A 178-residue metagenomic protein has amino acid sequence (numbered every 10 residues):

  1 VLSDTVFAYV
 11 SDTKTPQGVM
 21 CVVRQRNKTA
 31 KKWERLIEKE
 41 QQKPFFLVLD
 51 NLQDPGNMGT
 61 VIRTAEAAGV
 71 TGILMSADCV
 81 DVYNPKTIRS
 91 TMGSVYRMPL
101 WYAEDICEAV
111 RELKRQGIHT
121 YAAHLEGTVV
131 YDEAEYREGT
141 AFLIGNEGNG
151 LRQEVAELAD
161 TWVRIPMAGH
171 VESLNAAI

Functional and structural regions predicted by a protein language model:
V1, T5, V22, K28 (+1 more regions): RNA substrate-binding interface of SAM-dependent RNA methyltransferases
V1-T15: Phosphate/diphosphate ligand-binding glycine-rich loop within oxidoreductases
V10, A109-E112, S173-A177: Short, charged, surface-exposed secondary-structure boundary motifs
T13, P85-T87, D132-E135: Short secondary-structure transition/capping segments
T13-Q17, L113-G117, I178: Short, surface-exposed amphipathic charged segments that create phosphate/polyanion-binding patches used for binding
K14-G18, Q42-P44, R137: Short connector loops at helix/strand junctions that flank enzyme active sites, especially segments positioning acidic
G18-C21, T64-A68, V82, T87-V95 (+1 more regions): Structured adenosyl-cofactor binding patch, chiefly the S-adenosyl-L-methionine
Y121-V171: Active-site/ligand-binding-proximal alpha/beta "capping" segment
